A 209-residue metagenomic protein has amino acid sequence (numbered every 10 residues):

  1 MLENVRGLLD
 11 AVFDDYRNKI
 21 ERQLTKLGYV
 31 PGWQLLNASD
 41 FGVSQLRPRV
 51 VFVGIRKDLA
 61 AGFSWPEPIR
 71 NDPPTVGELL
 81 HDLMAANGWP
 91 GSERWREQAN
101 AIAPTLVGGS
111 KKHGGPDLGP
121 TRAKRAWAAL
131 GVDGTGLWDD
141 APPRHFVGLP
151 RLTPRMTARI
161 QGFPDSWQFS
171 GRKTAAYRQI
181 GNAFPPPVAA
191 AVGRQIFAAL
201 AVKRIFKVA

Functional and structural regions predicted by a protein language model:
M1-A129, F206: Class I S-adenosyl-L-methionine
M84-A209: C-terminal target-recognition/interaction regions appended to catalytic cores
